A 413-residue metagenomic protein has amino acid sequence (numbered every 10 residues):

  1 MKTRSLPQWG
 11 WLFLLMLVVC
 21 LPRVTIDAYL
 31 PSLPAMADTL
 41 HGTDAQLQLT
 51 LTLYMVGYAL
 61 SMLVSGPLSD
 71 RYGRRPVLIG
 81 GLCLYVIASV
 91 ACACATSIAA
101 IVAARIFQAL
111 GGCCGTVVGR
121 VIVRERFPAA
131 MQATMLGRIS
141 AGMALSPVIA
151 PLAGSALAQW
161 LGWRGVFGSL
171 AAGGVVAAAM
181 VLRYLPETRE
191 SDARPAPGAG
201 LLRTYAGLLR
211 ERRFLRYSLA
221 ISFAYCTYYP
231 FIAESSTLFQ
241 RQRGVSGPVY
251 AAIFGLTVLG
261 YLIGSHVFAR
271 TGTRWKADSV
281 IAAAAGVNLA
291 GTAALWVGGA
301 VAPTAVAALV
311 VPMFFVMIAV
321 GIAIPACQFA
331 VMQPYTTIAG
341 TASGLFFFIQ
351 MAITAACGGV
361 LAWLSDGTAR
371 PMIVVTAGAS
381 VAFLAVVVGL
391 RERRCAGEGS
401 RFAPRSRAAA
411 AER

Functional and structural regions predicted by a protein language model:
K2-R4, T188-Y217: Juxtamembrane intracellular "pre-TM" segments in multi-pass secondary transporters
A35, G66-P67, R71, A156 (+1 more regions): Membrane-interface helix termini in secondary transporters
H41, G73, C94-A100, G111 (+1 more regions): Helix-breaking motifs and short loop linkers at transmembrane-helix boundaries and internal kinks in secondary membrane
L60-A99: Conserved MFS/SLC helix-loop-helix module at the cytosolic interface between two early adjacent transmembrane helices
L84, A88-A91, A99-F107, A307-M313: Paired small-residue
A100, G137-R183: Helix-loop-helix hairpin linking two adjacent transmembrane segments in secondary transporters
A104-L145: Cytoplasmic helix-loop-helix junction between adjacent transmembrane helices in 12-TM secondary transporters
F329-D366, T376: A late C-terminal transmembrane helix in Major Facilitator Superfamily
